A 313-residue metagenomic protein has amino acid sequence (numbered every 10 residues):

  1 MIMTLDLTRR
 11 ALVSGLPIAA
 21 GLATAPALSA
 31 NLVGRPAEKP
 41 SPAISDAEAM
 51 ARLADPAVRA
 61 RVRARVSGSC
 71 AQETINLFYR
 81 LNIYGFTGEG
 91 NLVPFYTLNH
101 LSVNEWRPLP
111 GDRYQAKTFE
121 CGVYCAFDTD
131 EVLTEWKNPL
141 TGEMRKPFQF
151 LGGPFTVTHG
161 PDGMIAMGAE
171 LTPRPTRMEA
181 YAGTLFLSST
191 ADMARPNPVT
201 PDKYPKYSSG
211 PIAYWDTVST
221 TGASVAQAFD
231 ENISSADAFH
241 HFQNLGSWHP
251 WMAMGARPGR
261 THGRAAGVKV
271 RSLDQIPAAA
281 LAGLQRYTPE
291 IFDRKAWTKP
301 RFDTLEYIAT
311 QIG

Functional and structural regions predicted by a protein language model:
I2-D6, A11-L32: N-terminal export signals
A20-N31, E38, Q227, F239 (+1 more regions): Intrinsic disorder/low-complexity segments
P26-R65: C-terminal segment of N-terminal export signals and the immediately downstream linker at the start of the mature
R52-R113: N-terminal targeting and processing segments
D55-P56, S67-G68, G142, G163 (+2 more regions): Short, flexible coil/linker elements and helix-boundary hinge sites characteristic of intrinsically disordered
G90-A228: Predominantly extracellular/secreted and cell-surface proteins with exposed, flexible low-complexity segments
S219, E231-H240, L245-H249: Mature extracytoplasmic/lumenal regions of exported proteins
F242-G313: Edge beta-strand at a domain terminus
